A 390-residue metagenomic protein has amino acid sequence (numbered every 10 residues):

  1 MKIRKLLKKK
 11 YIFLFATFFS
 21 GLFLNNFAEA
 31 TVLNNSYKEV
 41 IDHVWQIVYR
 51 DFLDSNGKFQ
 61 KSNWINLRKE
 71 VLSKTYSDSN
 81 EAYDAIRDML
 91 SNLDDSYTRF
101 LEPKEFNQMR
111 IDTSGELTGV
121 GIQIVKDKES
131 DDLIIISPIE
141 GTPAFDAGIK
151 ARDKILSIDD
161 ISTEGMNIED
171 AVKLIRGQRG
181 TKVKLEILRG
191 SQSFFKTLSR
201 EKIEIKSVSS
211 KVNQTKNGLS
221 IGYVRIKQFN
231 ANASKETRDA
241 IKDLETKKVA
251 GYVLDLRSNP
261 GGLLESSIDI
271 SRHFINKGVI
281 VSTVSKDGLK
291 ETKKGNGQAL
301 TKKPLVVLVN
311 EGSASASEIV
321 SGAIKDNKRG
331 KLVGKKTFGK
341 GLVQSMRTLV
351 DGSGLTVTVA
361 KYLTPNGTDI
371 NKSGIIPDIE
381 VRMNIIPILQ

Functional and structural regions predicted by a protein language model:
K2-S130, K150, S157-I158, S162-K216 (+6 more regions): Intrinsically disordered, Ser/Thr/Pro/Gly-rich linkers and terminal tails that flank and connect PDZ domains
I134-S137, F145-A151, D159-S162, N167-V350: Cleft-lining beta-strand/loop regions that shape enzyme active-site pockets
E140: Extracytoplasmic Gram-positive cell-surface binding/anchoring modules and repeats
V281-G295, A299, D369-Q390: C-terminal extensions
T356-A360: Short acidic, Pro/Gly- and aromatic-enriched capping/linker segments at domain boundaries
